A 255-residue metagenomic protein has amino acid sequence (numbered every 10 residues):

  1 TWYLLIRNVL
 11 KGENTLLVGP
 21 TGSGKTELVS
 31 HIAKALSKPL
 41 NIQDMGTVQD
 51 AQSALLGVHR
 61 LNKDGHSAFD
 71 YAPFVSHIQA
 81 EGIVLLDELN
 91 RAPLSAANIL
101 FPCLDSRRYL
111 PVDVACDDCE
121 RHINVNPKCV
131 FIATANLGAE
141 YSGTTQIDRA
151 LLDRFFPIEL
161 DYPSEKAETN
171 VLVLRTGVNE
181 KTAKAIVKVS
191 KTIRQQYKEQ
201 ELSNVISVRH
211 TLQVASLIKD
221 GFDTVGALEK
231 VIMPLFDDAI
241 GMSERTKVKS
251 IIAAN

Functional and structural regions predicted by a protein language model:
T1-K184, K188: AAA+ P-loop NTPase catalytic core and its hallmark functional loops
W2, K11, S164-N170, L174-N255: Alpha-helical lid/collar subdomain of P-loop NTPases
